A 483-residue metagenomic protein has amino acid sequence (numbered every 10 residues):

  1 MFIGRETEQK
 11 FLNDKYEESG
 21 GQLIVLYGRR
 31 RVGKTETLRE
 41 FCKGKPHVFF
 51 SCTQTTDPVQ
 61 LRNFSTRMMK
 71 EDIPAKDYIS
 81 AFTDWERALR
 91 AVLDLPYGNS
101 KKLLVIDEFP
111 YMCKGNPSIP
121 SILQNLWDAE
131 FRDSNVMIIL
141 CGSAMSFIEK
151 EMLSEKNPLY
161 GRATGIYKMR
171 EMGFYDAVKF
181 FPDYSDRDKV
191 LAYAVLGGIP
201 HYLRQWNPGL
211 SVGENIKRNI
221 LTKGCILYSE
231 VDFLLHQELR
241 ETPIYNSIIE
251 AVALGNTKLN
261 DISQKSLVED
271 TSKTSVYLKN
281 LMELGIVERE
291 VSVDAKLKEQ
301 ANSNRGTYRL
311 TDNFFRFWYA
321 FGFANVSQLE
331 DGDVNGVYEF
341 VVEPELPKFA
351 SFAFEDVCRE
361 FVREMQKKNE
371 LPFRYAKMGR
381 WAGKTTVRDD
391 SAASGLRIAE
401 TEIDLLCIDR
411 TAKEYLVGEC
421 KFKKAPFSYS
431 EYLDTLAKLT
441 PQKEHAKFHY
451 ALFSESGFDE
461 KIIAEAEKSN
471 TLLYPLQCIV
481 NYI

Functional and structural regions predicted by a protein language model:
M1-G336: Phosphate-binding site recognition
G306-I483: A cross-kingdom feature that marks ATP-driven nucleic-acid transaction machinery
